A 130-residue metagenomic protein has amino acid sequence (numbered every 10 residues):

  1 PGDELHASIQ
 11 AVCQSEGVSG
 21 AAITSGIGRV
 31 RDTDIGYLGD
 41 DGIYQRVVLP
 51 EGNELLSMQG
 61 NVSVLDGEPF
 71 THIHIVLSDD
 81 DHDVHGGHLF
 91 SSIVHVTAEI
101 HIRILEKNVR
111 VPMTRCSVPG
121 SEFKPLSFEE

Functional and structural regions predicted by a protein language model:
P1-T71, V76-E130: N-terminal intrinsically disordered, cationic/polar leader segments that include organellar targeting peptides
